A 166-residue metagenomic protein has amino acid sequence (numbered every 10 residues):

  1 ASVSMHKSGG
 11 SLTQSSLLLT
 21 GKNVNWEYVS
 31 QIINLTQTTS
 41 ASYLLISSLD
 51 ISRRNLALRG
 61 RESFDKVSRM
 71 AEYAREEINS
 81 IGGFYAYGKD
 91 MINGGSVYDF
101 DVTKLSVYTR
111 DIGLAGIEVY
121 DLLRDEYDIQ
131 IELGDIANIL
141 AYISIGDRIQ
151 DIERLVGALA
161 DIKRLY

Functional and structural regions predicted by a protein language model:
A1-V29, T38-L45: Active-site PLP attachment segment
H6-S8, K22-N25, I51, R110-I112 (+1 more regions): Short, glycine-/Ser/Thr-/acidic-enriched flexible segments
S8-G10, Q37-L45, E62-K66, M70 (+4 more regions): Short, contiguous, pocket-lining structural segments that sit at or immediately flank catalytic/ligand-binding sites
W26-S30, S48-A57, Y98-T103, L133-I139: Short acidic (Asp/Glu) and glycine-rich catalytic loops that position anionic groups and cofactors
S30-T36, R59-G60: Short beta-alpha connecting loops at secondary-structure transitions that line or flank enzyme active sites
S52-R75, D151: Structural signature of PLP-dependent enzymes
Y73, I78-Y166: Conserved C-terminal alpha-helix-loop-beta "cap" of PLP-dependent enzymes that closes/shapes the active-site mouth
